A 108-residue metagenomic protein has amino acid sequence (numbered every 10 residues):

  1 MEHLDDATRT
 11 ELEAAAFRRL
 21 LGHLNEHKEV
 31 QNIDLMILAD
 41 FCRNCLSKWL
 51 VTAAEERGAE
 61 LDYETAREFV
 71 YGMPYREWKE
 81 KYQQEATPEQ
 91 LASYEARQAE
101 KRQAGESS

Functional and structural regions predicted by a protein language model:
E2-S108: Domain-level signature for proteins that mediate thiol-based redox and metal-cofactor handling
